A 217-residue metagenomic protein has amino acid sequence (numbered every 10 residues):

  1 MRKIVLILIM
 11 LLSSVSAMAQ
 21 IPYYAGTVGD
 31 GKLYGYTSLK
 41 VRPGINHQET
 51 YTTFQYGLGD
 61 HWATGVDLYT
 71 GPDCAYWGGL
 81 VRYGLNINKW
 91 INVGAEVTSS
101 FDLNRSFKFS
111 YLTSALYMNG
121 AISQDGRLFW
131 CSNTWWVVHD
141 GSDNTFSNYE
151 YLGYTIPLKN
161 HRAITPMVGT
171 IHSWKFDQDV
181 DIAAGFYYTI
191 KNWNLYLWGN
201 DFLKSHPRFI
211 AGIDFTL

Functional and structural regions predicted by a protein language model:
I4-S13: Sec-dependent N-terminal signal peptides
A17-R42: Outer-membrane beta-barrel biogenesis signature
L33-L39, Q48-T52, A75-G79, L112-L116 (+4 more regions): Hydrophobic, lipid-facing positions within transmembrane beta-strands of outer-membrane proteins
L33-Y34, D60-V66, N88-V93, S123-C131 (+2 more regions): Repeated loop/turn-to-beta-strand initiation elements of outer-membrane beta-barrel proteins
T37-P43, V66-T70, A95-F101, L116 (+4 more regions): Transmembrane beta-barrel strands of outer-membrane/channel proteins
I45-N92: Glycine- and aromatic-enriched membrane insertion/assembly motifs of diderm outer-membrane and organelle channel
S106-I171: Detector for outer-membrane/organellar transmembrane beta-barrel domains, recognizing the amphipathic beta-strand
A184, Y188-K191, S205-L217: Outer-membrane beta-barrel "beta-signal"
